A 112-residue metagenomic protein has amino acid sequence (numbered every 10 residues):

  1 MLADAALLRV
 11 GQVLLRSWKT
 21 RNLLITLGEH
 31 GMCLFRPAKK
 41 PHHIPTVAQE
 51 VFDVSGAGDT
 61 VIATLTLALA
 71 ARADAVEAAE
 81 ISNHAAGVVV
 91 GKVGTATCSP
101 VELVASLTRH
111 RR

Functional and structural regions predicted by a protein language model:
M1-P41: Conserved phosphate/ATP/ADP-binding segment of small-molecule kinases
L7, I44-T46, A86: Short hydrophobic/aromatic segments of transmembrane alpha-helices and their interfaces
R21, Q49-S106: Conserved post-catalytic alpha-helical subdomain immediately downstream of the catalytic base and nucleotide-binding
I25, H43-P45, I81: Residue-level detection of beta-strand scaffold positions
K39-E50: Glycine/charged-rich beta-loop-alpha catalytic/anionic-binding loops adjacent to active sites
L107-R112: A cross-kingdom feature marking charged/low-complexity
